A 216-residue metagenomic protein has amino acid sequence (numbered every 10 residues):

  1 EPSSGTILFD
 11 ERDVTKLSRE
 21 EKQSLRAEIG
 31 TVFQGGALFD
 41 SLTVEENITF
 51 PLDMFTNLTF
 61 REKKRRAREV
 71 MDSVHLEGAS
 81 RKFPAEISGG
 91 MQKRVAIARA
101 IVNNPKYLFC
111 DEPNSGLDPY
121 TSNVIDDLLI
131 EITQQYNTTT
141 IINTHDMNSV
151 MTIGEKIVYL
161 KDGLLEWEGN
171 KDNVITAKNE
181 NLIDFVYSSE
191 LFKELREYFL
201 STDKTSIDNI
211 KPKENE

Functional and structural regions predicted by a protein language model:
R12-D13, F60-G78: Conserved ABC ATPase "signature" region
F83-I87, M91: Conserved ABC ATPase signature
V102-K106: A short, proline-enriched helix->beta-strand linker immediately N-terminal to the Walker B motif in ABC-type P-loop
L108-D111: Catalytic Walker B motif of ABC-type/P-loop ATPase nucleotide-binding domains
P119-T121: Helix N-cap at the start of a conserved alpha-helix in ABC-type nucleotide-binding domains
T144-H145: H-loop/switch region of ABC-family ATPase nucleotide-binding domains
I175-I210, N215: C-terminal boundary and immediately downstream tail of ABC-type ATPase nucleotide-binding domains
